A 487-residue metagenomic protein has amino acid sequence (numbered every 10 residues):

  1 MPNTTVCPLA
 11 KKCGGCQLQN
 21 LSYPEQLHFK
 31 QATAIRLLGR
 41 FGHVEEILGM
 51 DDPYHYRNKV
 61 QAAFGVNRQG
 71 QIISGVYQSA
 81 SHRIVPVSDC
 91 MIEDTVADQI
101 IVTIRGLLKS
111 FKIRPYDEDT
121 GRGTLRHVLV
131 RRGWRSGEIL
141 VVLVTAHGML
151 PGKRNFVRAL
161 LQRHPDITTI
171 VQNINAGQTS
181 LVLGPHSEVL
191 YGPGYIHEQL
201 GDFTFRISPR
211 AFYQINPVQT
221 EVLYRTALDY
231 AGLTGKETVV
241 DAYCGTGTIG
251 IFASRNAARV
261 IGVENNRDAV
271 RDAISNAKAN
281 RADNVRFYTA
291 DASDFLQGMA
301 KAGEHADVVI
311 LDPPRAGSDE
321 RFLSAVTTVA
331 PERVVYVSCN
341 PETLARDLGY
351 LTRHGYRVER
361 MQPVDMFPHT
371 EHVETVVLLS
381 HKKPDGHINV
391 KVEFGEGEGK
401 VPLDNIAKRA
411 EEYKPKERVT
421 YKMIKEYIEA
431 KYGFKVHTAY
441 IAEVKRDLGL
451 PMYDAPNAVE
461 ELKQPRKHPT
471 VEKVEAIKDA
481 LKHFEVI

Functional and structural regions predicted by a protein language model:
T5-S22: Local cysteine-cluster metal-coordination motifs and their immediate loop/turn environment, predominantly Fe-S cluster
Q17-P115, V130, W134-R135, L150: Extended interfacial segments that mediate partner engagement and assembly in macromolecular machines
G65, V130, G137-A146, T204-S208 (+1 more regions): Short, aliphatic-rich beta-strand segments
G152, R158-Y413: Rossmann-like S-adenosyl-L-methionine
P415-E426, H437-T438, M452: Short, charged amphipathic recognition helices of the HTH superfamily and cognate SANT/SANTA-like modules
R418, P465-I487: Phospho-regulated, low-complexity intrinsically disordered regions of nuclear gene-regulatory and chromatin-associated
T420-Y432, A442-L448: DNA-recognition alpha helix
M452-P465: Short Lys/Arg-enriched helix C-cap and helix-to-coil transition segments that create basic nucleic-acid-contact patches
